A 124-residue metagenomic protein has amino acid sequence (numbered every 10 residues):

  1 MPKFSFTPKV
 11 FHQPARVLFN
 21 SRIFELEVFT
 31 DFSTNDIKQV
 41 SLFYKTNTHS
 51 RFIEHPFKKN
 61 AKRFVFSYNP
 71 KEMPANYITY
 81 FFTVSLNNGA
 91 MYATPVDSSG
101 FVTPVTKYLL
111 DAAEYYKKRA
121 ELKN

Functional and structural regions predicted by a protein language model:
M1-N124: Glycan-association/targeting regions that enable binding to alpha-glucans and other polysaccharides
